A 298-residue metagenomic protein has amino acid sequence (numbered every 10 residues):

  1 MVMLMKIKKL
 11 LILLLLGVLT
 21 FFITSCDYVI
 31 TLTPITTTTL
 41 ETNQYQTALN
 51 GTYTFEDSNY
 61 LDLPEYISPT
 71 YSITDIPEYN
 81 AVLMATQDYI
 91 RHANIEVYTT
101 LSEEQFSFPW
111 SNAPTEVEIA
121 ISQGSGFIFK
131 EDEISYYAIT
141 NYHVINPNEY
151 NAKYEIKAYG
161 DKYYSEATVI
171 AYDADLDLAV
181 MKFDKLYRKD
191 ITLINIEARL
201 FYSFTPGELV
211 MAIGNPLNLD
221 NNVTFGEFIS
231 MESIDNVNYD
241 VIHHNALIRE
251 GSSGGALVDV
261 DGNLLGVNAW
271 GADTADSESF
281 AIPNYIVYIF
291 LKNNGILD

Functional and structural regions predicted by a protein language model:
F22-S25: C-terminal motif of bacterial Sec signal peptides marking the signal peptidase cleavage site
D27-T33: Bacterial lipoprotein signal-peptidase II cleavage site
I30, N43-Y45, G51-P77, A81-T86 (+2 more regions): C-terminal cap/linker of serine protease catalytic domains
I76, L83-T86, F127-I128, N148-E149 (+4 more regions): Active-site substrate-binding loop(s) of clan PA
I76-A85, E104-I139, Y164-E166, V223 (+2 more regions): A conserved glycine-rich beta-strand in the N-terminal activation segment of trypsin-fold
R91-A93, Y98, A120-Q123, F129-L176 (+1 more regions): Catalytic-histidine neighborhood of serine endopeptidases, predominantly the chymotrypsin-like S1/PA family
A93, S111-E118, D184-I196, N222-D298: Active-site region of chymotrypsin-like
V97, G126, Y136, T140 (+10 more regions): Terminal peptide-recognition signature
